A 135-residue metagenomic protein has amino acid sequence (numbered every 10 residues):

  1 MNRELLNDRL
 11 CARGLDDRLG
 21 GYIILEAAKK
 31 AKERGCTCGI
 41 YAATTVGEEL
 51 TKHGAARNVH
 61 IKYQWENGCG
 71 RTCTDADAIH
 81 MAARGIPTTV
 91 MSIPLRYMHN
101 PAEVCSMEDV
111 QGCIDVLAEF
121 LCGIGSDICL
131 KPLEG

Functional and structural regions predicted by a protein language model:
M1-R18, Y22-R57, K62, A76 (+1 more regions): Acidic/histidine-rich catalytic neighborhood of metal-dependent amide-processing enzymes
A56-G135: Active-site-adjacent substrate-binding region of metalloamidase/peptidase-like peptide-processing proteins
